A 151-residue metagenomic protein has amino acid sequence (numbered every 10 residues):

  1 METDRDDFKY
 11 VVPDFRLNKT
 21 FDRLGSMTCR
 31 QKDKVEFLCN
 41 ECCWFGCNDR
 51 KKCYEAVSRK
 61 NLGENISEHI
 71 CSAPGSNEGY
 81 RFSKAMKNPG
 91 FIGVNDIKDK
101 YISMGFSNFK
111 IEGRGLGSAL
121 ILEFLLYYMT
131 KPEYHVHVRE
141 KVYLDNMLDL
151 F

Functional and structural regions predicted by a protein language model:
M1, R5-F151: Active-site pocket-lining/capping segments in soluble small-molecule metabolic enzymes
